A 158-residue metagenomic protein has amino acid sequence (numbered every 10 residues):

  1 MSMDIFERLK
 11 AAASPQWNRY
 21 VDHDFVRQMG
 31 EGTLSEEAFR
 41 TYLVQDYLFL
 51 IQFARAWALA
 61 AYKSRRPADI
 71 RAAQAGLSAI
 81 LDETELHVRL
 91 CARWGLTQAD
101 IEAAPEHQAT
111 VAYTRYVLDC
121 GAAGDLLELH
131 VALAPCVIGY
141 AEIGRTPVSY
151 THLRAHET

Functional and structural regions predicted by a protein language model:
S2-V26: Acidic, low-complexity proline/glycine-rich segments
M3-E7, Y113-D119, Y140: Hydrophobic alpha-helical segments
S14-R19, T33-K63, D82, V131-A141: Alpha-helical bundle segments that constitute or directly flank the non-heme di-iron/ferroxidase center
V26-R40, R93-E102, A109-E128: Acidic/His metal-coordination segments adjacent to aromatic residues that form catalytic metal sites in metalloenzymes
W57-S64, G121-G124, P147-V148: Secondary-structure edge/capping motif, primarily at the C-terminal ends of alpha-helices and the immediately following
L59-T110: Hydrophobic/aromatic-rich structural module bridging two neighboring secondary-structure elements via a short loop
Y140-Y150: Extended amphipathic alpha-helical interaction segments
T151-T158: Conserved small/polar residues in nucleotide/adenosyl-binding loops
